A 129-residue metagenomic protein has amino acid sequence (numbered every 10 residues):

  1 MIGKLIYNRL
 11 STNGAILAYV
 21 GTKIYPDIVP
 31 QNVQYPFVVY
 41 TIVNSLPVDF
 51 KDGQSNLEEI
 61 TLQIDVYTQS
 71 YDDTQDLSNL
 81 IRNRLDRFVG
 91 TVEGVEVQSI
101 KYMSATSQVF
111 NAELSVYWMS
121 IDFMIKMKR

Functional and structural regions predicted by a protein language model:
M1-T22, T41-R129: Charged, amphipathic alpha-helical segments and their flanking helix caps
I24-N32: Short acidic low-complexity segments
N32-Q34, S115: Short acidic/glycine-enriched loop/turn segments that link adjacent beta-strands
Q34-I42: A short, hydrophobic beta-strand-centered structural micro-motif
